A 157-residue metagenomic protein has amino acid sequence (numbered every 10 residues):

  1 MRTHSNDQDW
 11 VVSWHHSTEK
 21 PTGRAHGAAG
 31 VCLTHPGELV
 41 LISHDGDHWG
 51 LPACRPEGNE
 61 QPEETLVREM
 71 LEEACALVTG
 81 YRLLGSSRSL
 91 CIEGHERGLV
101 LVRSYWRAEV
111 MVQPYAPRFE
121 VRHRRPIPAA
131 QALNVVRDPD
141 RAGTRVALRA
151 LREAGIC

Functional and structural regions predicted by a protein language model:
M1-A29: Acidic, metal-coordinating catalytic segment for phosphate/diphosphate chemistry, firing primarily on the Nudix
Q8-W10, H26-A28, G37, S104 (+1 more regions): Change "...and in nucleic-acid phosphodiester-cleaving endonucleases..." to "...and in nucleic-acid processing enzymes
A25-G27, H44-G46, L51, V78 (+1 more regions): Short connector loops at helix/strand junctions that flank enzyme active sites, especially segments positioning acidic
C32-H35, A108-V110: Active-site beta-strand termini and strand-to-loop segments that position acidic
L33-E73: Conserved Nudix-box catalytic region and its N-terminal flanking loop in Nudix hydrolases and closely related
P56-A142: Unchanged
N134-C157: Charged phosphate-binding loop/patch that engages nucleotide di/tri-phosphates or the phosphate backbone of nucleic
